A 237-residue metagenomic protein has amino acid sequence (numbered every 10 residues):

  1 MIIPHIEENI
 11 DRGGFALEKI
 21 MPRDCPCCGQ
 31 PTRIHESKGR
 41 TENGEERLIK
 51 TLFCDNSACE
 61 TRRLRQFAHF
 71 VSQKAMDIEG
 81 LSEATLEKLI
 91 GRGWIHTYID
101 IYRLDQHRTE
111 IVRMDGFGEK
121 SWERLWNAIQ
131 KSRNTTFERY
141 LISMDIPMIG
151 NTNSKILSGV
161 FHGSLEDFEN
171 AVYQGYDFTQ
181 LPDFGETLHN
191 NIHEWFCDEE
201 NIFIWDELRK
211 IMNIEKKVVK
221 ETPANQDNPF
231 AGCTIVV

Functional and structural regions predicted by a protein language model:
H5-E79: Cys/His-rich short segments
E7-N9, H35-S37, S57, L81 (+6 more regions): Generic beta-strand/beta-sheet core signal
I10, G14, V71, A75 (+5 more regions): Solvent-exposed, flexible loop/coil residues
E18-M21, E60, I78-S82, W94 (+6 more regions): Active-site-proximal structural scaffolding
Q30, M76, W94, I146 (+1 more regions): Short aromatic/hydrophobic-glycine micro-motifs
N43, F70, D115-V237: DNA strand-break repair and replication-stress modules
S57-D115: Long, charge-rich boundary regions
